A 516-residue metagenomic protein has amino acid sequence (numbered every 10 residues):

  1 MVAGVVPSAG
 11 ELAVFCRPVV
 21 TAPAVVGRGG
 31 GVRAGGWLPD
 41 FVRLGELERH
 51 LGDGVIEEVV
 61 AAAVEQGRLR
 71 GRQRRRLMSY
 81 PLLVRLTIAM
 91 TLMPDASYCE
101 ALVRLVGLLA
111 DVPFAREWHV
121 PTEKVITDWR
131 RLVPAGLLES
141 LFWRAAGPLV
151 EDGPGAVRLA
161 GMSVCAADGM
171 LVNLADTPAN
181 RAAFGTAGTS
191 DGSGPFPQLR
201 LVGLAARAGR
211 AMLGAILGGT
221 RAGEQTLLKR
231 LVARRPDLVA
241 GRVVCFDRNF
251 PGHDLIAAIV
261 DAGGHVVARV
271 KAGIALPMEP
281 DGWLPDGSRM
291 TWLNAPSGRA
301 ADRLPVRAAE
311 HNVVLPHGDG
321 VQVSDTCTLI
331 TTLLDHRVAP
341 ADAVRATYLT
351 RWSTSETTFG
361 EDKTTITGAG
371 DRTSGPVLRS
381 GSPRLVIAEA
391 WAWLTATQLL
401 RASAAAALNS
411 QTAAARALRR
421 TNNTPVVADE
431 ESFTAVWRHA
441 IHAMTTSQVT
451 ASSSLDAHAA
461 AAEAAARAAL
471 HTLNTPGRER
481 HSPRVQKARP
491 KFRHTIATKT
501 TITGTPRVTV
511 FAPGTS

Functional and structural regions predicted by a protein language model:
V2-E100, R104, R131-V133, S140-R144 (+3 more regions): Single, function-defining residue in the core of a domain
G107-R116: Extended, structured, electrostatic nucleic-acid-contact surfaces
A115-L132: Major-groove recognition helix of helix-turn-helix-like DNA-binding domains
T122, A166-A167: Noncatalytic, basic helical substrate-engagement surface that gates or grips nucleic-acid strands
A183-G188: Short Pro/Gly-enriched beta-strand edge/turn motifs at strand-loop
